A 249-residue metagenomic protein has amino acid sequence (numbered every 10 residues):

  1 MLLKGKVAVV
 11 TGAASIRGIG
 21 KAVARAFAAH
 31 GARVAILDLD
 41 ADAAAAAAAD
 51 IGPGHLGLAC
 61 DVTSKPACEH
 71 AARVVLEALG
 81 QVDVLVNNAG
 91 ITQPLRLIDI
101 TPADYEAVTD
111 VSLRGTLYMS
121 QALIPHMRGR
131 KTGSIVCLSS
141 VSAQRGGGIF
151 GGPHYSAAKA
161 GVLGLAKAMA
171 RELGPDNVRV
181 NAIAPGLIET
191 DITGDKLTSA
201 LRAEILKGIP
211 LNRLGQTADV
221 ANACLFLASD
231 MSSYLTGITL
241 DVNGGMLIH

Functional and structural regions predicted by a protein language model:
L2-V34: Canonical Rossmann dinucleotide-binding motif of NAD(H)/NADP(H)-dependent dehydrogenases/reductases, specifically
L39-D42, C60-A71, P102, A218-D219: The beta1-alpha1 cofactor-binding region of Rossmann-like NAD(H)/NADP(H)-dependent oxidoreductases
H70-E77, L95-D99, A103-D110, A200: Active-site Tyr-X3-Lys motif and surrounding loop/helix of classical short-chain dehydrogenase/reductase
I91, I98-Y118, T132, V136 (+2 more regions): Catalytic Tyr-X3-Lys loop
S120, A158, A166: Active-site helix of classical SDR
P125, K167, R171-P175, S233: Alpha-helical segment proximal to the catalytic Tyr-Lys
S140: Residue(s) in the substrate-gating loop at a strand-loop-helix junction that position the organic substrate next
C224-L225, T236-H249: Short C-terminal tail/terminal secondary-structure segment of NAD(P)H-dependent dehydrogenase/reductase domains
